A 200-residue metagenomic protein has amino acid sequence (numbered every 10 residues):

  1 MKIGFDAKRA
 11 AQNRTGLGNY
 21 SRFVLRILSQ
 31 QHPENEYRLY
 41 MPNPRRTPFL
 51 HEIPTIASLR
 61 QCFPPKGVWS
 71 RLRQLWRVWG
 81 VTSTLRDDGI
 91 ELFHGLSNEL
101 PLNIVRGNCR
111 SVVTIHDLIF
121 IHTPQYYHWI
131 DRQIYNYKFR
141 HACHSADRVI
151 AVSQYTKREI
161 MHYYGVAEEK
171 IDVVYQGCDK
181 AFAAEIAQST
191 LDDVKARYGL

Functional and structural regions predicted by a protein language model:
M1-L200: Carbohydrate transferase catalytic cores enriched for Leloir-type hexosyltransferases
